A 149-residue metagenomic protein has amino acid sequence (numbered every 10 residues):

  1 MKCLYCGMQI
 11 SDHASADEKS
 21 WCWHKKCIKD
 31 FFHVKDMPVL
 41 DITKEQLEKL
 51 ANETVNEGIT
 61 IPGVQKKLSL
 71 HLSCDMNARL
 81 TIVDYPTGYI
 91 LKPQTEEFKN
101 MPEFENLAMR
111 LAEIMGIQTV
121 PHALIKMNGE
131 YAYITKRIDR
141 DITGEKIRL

Functional and structural regions predicted by a protein language model:
M1-E48, N52: Regulatory N- and C-terminal appendages and interdomain linkers associated with kinase/kinase-like NTP transferase
L47-L149: Conserved ATP-binding subdomain of kinase catalytic cores across diverse folds
